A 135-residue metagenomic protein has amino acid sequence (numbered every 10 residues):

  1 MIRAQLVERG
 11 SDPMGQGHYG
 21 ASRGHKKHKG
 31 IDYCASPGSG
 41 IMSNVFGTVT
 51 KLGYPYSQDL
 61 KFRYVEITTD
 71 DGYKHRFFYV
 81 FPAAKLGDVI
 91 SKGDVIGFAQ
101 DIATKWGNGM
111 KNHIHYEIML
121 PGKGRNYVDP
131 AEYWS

Functional and structural regions predicted by a protein language model:
M1-Y64, T68-D70, S91-K92, D101: Surface-exposed, glycine-biased beta-strand/turn segments
M42, L52, T69-D94, P121: Short histidine-centered loop motifs in beta-beta connectors
S57-Q58, K74, G124-N126: Substrate-binding/catalytic groove segments of enzymes that remodel or degrade extracellular structural polymers
E66, V89-S135: Conserved, short, structured surface segments that act as functional micro-motifs
